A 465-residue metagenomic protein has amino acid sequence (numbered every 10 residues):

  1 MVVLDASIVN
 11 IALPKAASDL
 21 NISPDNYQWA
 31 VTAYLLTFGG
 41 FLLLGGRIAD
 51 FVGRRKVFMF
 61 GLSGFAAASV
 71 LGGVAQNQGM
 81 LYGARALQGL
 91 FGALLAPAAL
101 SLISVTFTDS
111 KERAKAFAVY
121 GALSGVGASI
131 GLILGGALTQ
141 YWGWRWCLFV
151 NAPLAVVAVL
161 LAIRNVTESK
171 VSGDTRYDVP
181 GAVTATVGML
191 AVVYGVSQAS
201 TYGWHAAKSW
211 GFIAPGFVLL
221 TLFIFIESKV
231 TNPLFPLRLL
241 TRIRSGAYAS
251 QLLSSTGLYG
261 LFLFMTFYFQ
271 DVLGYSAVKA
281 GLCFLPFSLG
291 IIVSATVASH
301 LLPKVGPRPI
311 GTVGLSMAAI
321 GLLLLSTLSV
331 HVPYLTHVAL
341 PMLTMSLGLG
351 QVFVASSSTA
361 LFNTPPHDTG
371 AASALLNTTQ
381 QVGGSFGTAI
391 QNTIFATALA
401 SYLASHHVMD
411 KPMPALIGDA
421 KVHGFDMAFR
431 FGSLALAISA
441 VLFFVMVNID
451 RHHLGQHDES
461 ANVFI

Functional and structural regions predicted by a protein language model:
M1-L4, V9-I11, P24, H205-P215 (+4 more regions): 12-transmembrane solute porter fold
M1-R164, A298, V305, S326 (+2 more regions): Transmembrane-helix bundle of Major Facilitator Superfamily
V31, G61-F65, R85, W142 (+7 more regions): Residue-level recognition of transmembrane alpha-helices in multi-pass small-molecule transporters/permeases
V31, L35, K115-S129, D178 (+4 more regions): Small-residue-rich transmembrane alpha-helices and their cytosolic helix-loop interfaces in multi-pass secondary
F58, F65, L81, Y177 (+4 more regions): Hydrophobic alpha-helix/TM-entry signal in multi-pass membrane transporters
A152-K170, T186-Q198, P215-V230, S439-I449: C-terminal membrane-cytosol helix-exit motif in multi-pass small-molecule transporters
V159-T186, S228-I243, P303-K304, L454-D458: Flexible interhelical linker loops that connect adjacent transmembrane helices in multi-pass membrane transporters
V171, K411-G418, M446-I465: Intrinsic disorder in cytosolic terminal tails and internal cytosolic loops of multi-pass membrane transporters
